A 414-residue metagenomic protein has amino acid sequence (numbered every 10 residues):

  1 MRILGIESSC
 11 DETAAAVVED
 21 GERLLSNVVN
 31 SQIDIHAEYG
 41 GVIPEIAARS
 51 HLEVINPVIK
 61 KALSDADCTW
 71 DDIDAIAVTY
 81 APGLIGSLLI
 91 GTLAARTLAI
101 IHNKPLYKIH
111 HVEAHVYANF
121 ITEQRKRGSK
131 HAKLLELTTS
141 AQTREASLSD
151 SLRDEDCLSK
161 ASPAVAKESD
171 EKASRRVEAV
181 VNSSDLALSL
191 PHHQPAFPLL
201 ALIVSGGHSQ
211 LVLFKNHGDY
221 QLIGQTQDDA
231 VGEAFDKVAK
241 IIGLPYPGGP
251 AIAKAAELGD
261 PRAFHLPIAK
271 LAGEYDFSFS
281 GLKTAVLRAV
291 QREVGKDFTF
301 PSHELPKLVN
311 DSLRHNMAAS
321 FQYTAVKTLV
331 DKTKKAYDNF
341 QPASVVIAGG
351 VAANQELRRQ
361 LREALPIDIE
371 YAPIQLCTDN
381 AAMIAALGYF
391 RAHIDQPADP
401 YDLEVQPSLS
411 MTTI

Functional and structural regions predicted by a protein language model:
R2-D72, V78-L89, K104, H115: N-terminal beta-alpha supersecondary unit
T13-E19, A201-I203, S209-L213: Short beta-strand scaffold segments in enzyme catalytic cores
K108-I109, V345, L361-I384: Conserved phosphate-binding/catalytic loops in two-lobed NTP-binding clefts
H110-L134, D185, L190-L199: Conserved phosphate-binding catalytic cores of ATP/NTP-utilizing and phosphoryl-transfer enzymes
H115-A118, P373-T413: Glycine-rich phosphate-binding/hydrolytic loop that grips phosphoryl groups
S205-H208, K215-L258, K283-Q291: Glycine-rich phosphate-binding loop plus the immediately following alpha-helix
A253-V345, N354-A364, A392-D395, T413-I414: A contiguous, well-structured pocket-lining segment that forms one wall/lid of small-molecule binding clefts in soluble
